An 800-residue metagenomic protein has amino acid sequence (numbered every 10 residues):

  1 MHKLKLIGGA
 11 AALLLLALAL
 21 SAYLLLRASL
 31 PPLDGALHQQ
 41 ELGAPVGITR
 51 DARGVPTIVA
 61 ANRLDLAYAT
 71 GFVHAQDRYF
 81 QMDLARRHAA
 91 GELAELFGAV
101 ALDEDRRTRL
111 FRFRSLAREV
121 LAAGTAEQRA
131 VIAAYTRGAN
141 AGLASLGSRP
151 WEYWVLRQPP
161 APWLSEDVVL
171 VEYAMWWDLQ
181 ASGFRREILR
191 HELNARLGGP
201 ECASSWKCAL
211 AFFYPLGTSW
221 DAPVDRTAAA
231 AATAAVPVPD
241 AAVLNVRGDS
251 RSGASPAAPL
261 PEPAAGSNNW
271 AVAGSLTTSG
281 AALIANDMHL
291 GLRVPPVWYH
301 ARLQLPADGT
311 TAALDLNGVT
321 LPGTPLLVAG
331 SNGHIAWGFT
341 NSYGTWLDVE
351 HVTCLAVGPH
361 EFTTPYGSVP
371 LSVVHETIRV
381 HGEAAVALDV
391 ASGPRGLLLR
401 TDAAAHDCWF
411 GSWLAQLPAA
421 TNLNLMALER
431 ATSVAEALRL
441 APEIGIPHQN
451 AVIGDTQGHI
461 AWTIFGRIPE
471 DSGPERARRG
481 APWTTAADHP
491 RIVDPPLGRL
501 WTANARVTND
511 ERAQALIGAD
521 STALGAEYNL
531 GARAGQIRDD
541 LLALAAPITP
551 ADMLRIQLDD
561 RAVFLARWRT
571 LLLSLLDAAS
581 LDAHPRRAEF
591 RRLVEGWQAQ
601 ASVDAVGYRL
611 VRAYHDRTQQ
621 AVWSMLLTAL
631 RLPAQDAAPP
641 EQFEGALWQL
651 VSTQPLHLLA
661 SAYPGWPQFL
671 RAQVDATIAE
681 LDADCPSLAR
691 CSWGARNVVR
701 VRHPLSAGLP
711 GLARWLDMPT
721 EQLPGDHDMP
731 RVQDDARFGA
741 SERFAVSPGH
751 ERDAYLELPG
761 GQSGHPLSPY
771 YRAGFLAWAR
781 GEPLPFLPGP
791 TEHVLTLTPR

Functional and structural regions predicted by a protein language model:
M1-L16: N-terminal Sec-pathway targeting helices
Y23-L283, M288, V294, D308 (+4 more regions): Substrate-recognition/specificity elements adjacent to catalytic centers across diverse enzyme folds
A60, D65-F97, I335-D389, W483-G535 (+2 more regions): Gly/Pro-rich active-site capping loops and adjacent beta-alpha segments that organize cofactor/substrate pockets
R114, T136-R137, P418-Q449, T456-Q457 (+1 more regions): Proteins synthesized as precursors that undergo proteolytic processing into mature forms
A264, L303-L326, G330-I335, F339-P482: Glycine- and hydrophobic-rich flexible loops that cap the catalytic core of alpha/beta enzyme folds
L399, I446-L544, A601, Y614-L626 (+1 more regions): Hydrophobic alpha-helical segments
A523-A583, Q673-R800: Terminal end segments
V611-G694: Charged, long alpha-helical assembly modules
